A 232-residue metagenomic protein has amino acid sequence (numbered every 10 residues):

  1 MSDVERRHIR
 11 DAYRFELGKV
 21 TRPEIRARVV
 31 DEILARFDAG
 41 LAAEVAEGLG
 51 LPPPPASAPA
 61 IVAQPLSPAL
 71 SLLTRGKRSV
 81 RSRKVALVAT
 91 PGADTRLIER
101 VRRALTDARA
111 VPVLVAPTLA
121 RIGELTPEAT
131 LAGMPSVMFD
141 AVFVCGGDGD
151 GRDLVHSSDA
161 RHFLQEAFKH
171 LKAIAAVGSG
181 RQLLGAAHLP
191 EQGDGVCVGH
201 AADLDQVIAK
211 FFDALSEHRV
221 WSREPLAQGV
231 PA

Functional and structural regions predicted by a protein language model:
D3, R7-K169, Q182-A232: Extended, subdomain-level signal for the structured scaffold at the beginning of enzyme domains
H170-V177: ADP-ribose/adenylate-binding Rossmann-like module
